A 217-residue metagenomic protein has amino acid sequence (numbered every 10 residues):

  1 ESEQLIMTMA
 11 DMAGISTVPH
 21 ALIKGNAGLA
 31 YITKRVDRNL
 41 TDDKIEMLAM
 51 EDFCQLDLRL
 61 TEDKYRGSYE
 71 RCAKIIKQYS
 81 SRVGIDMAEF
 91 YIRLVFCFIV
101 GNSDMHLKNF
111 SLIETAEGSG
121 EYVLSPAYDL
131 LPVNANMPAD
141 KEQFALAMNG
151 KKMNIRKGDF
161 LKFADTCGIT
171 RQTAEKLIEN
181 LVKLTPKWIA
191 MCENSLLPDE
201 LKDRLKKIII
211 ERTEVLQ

Functional and structural regions predicted by a protein language model:
E1-A13, D63, G67-A135: Conserved kinase catalytic-core segment
E1-K64: Conserved ATP-binding subdomain of kinase catalytic cores across diverse folds
G14, R171-E175, E179-N180, C192 (+1 more regions): ATP-dependent kinase catalytic cores of phosphoinositide-metabolizing enzymes and PI3K-like protein kinases
G25-A30, N109-T115, L181: A glycine-rich phosphate-binding loop feature that marks nucleotide/adenosyl-phosphate handling sites
N26, E175-K187, S195: Small/polar glycine-rich anion-binding or flexible loop at a beta-alpha turn
A30-R35, P186-C192: A short beta-strand motif that forms the metal-chelation/ATP-contact edge of phosphoryl-transfer active sites
D52-I75, L112-Q172: Catalytic-core segments of enzymes that bind and process phosphorylated/nucleotide-bearing substrates
Q78, G118, Y122, T166 (+1 more regions): Regulatory N- and C-terminal appendages and interdomain linkers associated with kinase/kinase-like NTP transferase
